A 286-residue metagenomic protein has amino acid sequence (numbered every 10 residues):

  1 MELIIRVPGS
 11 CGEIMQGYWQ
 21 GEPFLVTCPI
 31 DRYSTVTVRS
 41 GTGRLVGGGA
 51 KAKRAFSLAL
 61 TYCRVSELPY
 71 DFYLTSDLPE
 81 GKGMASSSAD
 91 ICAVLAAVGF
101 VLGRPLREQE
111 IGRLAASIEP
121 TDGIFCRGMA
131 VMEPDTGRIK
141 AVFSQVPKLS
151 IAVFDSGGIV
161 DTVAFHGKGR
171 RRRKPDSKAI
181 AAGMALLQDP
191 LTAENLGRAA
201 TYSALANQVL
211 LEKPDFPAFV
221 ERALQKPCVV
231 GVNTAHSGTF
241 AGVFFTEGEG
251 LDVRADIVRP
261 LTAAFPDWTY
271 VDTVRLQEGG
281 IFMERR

Functional and structural regions predicted by a protein language model:
M1-K82, G279: ATP-binding N-lobe of GHMP and related small-molecule kinases
V7-C11, Q16-Y18, I30, R127-M129 (+3 more regions): Fold-independent oxyanion-binding glycine-rich loops and adjacent beta-strand/coil segments at enzyme active sites
G21, R107-V229, F244-R286: ATP-dependent small-molecule kinase catalytic core of the GHMP/sugar-kinase superfamily and closely related
R39-R44, F100, G157-I159, T246-G248: Short loop segments at secondary-structure junctions
L58, Y62, A97-R104, S117: Active-site catalytic microenvironments for nucleophilic, acid-base chemistry
K82-E108, I124: DPxDG-like acidic metal-binding loop motif
T234-G242: Small/polar glycine-rich anion-binding or flexible loop at a beta-alpha turn
